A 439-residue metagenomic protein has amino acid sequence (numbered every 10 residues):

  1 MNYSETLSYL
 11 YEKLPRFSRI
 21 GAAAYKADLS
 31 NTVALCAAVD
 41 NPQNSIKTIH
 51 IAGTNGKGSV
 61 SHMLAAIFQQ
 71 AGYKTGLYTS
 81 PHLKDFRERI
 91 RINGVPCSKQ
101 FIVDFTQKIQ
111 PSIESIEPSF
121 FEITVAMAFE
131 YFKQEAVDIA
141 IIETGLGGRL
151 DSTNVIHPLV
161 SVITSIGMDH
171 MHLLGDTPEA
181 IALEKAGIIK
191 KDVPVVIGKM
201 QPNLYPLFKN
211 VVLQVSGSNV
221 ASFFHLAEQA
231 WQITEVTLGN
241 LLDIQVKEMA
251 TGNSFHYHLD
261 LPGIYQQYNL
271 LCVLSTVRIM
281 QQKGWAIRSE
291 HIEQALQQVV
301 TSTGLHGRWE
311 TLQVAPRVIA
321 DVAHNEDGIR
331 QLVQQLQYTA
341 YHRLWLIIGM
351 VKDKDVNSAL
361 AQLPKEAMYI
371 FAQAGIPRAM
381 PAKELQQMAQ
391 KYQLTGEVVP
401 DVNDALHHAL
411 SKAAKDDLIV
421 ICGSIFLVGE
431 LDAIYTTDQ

Functional and structural regions predicted by a protein language model:
M1-G53, V60-H62, A66-A71, Y78: Short functional linear segments
A22-L29, A34-N44, Q70-I156, H172-L174 (+1 more regions): ATP-dependent carboxylate-amine ligase catalytic core
L64, R149-L159, D432-Y435: Short Gly/Thr/Asp-enriched flexible loops that form oxyanion-binding sites at enzyme active sites
Y78, P194-K199, L346-I348, A367-G375: Short internal beta-strands
P118, I139-E143, V160-H256, L270 (+1 more regions): Acidic, Mg2+-coordinating active-site environments of NTP-dependent enzymes
Q134, I139-T144, S152-V162, G167-H170 (+2 more regions): Nucleotide phosphate-binding/pyrophosphate-handling subdomain across enzymes that bind or process nucleotide phosphates
Q201-V211, V220-A221, R317-A320, E326 (+1 more regions): C-terminal helical cap/extension that packs against the catalytic core of soluble nucleotide-cofactor enzymes
S424: Active-site-proximal loop/hinge segments that shape catalytic or ion-binding/gating pockets
